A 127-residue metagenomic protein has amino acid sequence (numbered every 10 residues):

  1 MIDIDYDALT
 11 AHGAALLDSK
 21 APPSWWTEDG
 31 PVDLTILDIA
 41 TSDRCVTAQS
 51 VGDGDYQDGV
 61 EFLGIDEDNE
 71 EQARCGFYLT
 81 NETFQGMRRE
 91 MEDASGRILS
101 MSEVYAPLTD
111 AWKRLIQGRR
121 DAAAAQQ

Functional and structural regions predicted by a protein language model:
I4-D29: Negatively charged, low-complexity tracts enriched in Asp/Glu with abundant Ser/Thr
A11, N81-F84, D110: N-terminal compositionally biased, intrinsically disordered segments and leader/signal-like regions
L17-K20, S50-G54, R119: Generic structural signal for hydrophobic core residues of well-folded globular domains
T27-V60: Amphipathic, interaction-prone secondary-structure segments
V51-G96: Intrinsically disordered, low-complexity regulatory segments enriched in Ser/Thr/Pro and charged residues
D93-Q127: Active-site or metal-binding loop neighborhoods of secreted/extracellular toxin and effector enzymes
